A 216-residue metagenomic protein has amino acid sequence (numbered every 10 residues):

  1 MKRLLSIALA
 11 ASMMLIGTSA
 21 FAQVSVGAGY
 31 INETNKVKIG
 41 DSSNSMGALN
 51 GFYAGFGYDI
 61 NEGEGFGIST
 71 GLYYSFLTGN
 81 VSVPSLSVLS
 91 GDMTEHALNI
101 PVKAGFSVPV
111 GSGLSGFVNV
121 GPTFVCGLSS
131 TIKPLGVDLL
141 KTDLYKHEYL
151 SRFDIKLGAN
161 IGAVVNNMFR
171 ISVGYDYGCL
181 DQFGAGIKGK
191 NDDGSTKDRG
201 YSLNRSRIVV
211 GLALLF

Functional and structural regions predicted by a protein language model:
A20, I60-E64, V108-S112, V165-N167 (+1 more regions): Outer-membrane beta-barrel strand-turn architecture
A20-I60, G127-S129, L135-L140, R207 (+1 more regions): Short glycine/proline- and aromatic-enriched beta-strand/turn motifs that initiate or cap beta-hairpins
A22, M46-F52, T94-I100, S151-L157 (+1 more regions): Residues that define the transmembrane beta-barrel architecture of outer-membrane proteins
V24, E64-I68, L114, N167-V173: Repeated loop/turn-to-beta-strand initiation elements of outer-membrane beta-barrel proteins
S25-G27, S43-S90, T94: Glycine- and aromatic-enriched membrane insertion/assembly motifs of diderm outer-membrane and organelle channel
Y30-K36, I60, Y74-T78, H96 (+4 more regions): Transmembrane beta-strands of outer-membrane beta-barrel pores
K38-S45, S85-D92, K141-H147, D193-G200: Extracellular loop and loop/strand-boundary signature of outer-membrane beta-barrel proteins
Y73-V81, Y145-F216: Predominantly the C-terminal beta-signal and adjacent terminal strand-loop region of outer-membrane beta-barrel
